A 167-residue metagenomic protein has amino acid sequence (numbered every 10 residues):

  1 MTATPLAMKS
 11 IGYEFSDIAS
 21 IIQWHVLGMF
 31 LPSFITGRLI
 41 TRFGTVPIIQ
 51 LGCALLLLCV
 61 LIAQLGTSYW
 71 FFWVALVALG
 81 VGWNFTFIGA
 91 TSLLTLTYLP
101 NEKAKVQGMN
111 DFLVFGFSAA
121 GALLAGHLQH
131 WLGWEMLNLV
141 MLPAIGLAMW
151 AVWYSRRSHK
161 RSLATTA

Functional and structural regions predicted by a protein language model:
T2-I21: Short amphipathic helix-loop junctions that connect adjacent transmembrane helices in Major Facilitator Superfamily/SLC
L31-T45, Q129: Helix-to-loop junctions at the C-terminal end of transmembrane segments in multipass secondary transporters
L55-T67: C-terminal ends and interior cores of transmembrane alpha-helices in multi-pass membrane transporters/permeases
C59, W70-A78: Paired small-residue
F85-Y98: Intracellular juxtamembrane helix-capping segments at the cytosolic ends of symmetry-related transmembrane helices
E102-W131: A late C-terminal transmembrane helix in Major Facilitator Superfamily
H127-I145: A membrane-interface helix-boundary motif in multi-pass transporters
